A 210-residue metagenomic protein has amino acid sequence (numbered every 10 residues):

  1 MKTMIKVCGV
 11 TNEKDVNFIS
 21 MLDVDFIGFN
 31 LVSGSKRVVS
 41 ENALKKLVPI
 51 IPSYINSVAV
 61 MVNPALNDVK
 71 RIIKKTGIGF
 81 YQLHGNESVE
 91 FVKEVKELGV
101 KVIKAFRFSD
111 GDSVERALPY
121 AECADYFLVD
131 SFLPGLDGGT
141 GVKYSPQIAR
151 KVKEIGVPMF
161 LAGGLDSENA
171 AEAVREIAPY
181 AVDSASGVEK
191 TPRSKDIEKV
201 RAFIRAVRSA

Functional and structural regions predicted by a protein language model:
M1-V182, S186-A210: Conserved N-terminal beta1-alpha1 strand-loop-helix module at the mouth
